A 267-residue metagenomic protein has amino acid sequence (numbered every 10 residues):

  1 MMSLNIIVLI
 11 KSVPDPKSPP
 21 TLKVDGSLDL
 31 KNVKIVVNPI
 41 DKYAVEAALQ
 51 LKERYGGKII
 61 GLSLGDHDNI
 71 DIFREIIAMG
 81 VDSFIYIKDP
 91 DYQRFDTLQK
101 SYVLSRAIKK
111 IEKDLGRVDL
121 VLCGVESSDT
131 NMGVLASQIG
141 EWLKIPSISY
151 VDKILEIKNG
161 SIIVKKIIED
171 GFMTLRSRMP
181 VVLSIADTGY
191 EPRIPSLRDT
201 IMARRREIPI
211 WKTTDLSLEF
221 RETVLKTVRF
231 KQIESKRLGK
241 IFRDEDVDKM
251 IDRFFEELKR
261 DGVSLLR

Functional and structural regions predicted by a protein language model:
M2-R267: N-terminal glycine-rich FAD/FM-binding segment characteristic of electron-transfer flavoproteins
